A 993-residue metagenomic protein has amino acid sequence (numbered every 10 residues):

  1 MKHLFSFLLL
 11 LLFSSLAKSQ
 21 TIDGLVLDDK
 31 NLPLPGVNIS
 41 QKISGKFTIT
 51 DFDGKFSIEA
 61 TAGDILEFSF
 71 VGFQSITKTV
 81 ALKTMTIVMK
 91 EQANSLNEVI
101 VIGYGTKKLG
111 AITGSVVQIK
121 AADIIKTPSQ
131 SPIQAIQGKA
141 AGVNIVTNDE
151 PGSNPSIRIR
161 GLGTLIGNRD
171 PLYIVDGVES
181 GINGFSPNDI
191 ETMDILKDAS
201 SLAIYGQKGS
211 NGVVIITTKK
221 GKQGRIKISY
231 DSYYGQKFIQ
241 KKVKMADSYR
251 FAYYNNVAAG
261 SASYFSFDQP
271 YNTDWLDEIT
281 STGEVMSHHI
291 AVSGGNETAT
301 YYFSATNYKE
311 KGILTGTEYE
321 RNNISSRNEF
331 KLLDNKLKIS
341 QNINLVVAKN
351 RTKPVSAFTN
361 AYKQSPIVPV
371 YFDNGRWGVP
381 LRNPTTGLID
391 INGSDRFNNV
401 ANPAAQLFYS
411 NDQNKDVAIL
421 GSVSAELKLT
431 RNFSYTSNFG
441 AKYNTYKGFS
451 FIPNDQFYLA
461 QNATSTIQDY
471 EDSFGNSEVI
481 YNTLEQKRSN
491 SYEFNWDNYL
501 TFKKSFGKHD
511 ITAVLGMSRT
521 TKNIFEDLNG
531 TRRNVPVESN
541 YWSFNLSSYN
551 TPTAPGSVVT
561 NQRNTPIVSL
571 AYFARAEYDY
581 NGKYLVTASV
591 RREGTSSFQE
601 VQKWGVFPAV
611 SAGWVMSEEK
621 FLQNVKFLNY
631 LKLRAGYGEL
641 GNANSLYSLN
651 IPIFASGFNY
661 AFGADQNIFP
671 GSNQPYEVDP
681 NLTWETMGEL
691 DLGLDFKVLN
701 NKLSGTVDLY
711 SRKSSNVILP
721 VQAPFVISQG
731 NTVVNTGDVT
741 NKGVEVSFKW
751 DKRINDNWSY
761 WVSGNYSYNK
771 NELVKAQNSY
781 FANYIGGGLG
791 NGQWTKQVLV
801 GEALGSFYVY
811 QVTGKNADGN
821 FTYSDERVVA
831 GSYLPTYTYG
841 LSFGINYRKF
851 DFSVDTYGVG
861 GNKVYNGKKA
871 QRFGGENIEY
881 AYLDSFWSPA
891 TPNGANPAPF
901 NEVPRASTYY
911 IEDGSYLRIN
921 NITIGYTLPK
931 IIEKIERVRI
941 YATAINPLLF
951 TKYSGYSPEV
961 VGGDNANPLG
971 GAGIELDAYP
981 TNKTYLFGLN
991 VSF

Functional and structural regions predicted by a protein language model:
M1-S326, F330-S340, N344-V346, N360 (+9 more regions): Short, small/polar-rich motifs associated with maturation and membrane association, primarily at protein termini
D29, Q41-I43, F70, V175 (+6 more regions): Structural motif
G36, E98, Q118, G142 (+8 more regions): Extracellular/lumenal ectodomain signal focusing on beta-strand-rich modules and carbohydrate-recognition contexts
I124, E150, R169-D170, A252 (+11 more regions): Extracellular/periplasmic, surface-exposed regions of secreted and cell-surface proteins
G177, A803-S806: Extended ligand-binding clefts on enzyme/binding-domain cores
S266-F267, R351-L420, A460-E485, S489-S491 (+3 more regions): Acidic/polar loop-and-plug regions of large Gram-negative outer-membrane beta-barrel proteins
L276, A404, F457-A460, T466-Y470 (+1 more regions): Extracytoplasmic gating/loop element in the C-terminal half of outer-membrane beta-barrel translocons and assembly
L719-A723, F821-Y823, R872-F873: Conserved active-site-proximal loop/helix segments of enzymes involved in bacterial cell-wall and related
